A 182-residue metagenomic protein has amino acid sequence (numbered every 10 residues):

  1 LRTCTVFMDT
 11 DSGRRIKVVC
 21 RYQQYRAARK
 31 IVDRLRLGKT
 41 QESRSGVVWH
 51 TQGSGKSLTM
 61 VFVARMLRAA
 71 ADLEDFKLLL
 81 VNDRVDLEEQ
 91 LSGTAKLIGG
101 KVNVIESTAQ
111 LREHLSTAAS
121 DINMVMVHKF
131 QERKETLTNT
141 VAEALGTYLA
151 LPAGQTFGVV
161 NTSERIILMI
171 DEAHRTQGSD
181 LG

Functional and structural regions predicted by a protein language model:
L1-K77, N82, D86-K101, A118-A119 (+2 more regions): ATP-dependent helicase/translocase motor core
R65-L67, T108-R112, P152-F157, G182: A generic local structural motif
L87, K129-E132, R175-T176: Residues immediately C-terminal
V102-S116: Functional beta-strand-loop-alpha-helix junction segments that form "active/interaction loops" within catalytic
A119-Q131: Conserved two-lobed SF2 helicase motor
K134-L137, D180: Short conserved micro-motifs at the rims of enzyme active sites and ligand-binding pockets
A142-A150, Q155-G182: SF2 helicase catalytic motif II
